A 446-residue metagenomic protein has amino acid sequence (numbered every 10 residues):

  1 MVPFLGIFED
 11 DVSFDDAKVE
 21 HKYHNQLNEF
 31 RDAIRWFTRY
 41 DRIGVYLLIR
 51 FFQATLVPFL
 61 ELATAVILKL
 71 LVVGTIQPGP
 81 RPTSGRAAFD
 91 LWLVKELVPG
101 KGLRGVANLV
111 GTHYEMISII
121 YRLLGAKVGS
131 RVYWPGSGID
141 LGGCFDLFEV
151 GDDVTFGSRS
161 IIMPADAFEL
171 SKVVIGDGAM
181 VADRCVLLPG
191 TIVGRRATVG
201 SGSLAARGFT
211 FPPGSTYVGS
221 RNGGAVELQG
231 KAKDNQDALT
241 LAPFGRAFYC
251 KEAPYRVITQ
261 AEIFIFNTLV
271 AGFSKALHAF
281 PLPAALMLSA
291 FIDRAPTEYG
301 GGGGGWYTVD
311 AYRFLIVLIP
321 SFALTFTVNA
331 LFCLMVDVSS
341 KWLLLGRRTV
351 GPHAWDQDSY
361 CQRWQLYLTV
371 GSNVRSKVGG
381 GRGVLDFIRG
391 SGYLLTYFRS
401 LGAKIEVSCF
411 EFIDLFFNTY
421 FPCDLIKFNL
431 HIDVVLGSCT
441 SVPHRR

Functional and structural regions predicted by a protein language model:
M1-G125, P212-V407: Terminal amphipathic alpha-helical/low-complexity segments used for targeting or macromolecular assembly
M1-Y23, F148, D152-T259, D424-R446: Glycine-rich hexapeptide-repeat left-handed beta-helix
M116-L123, G129-F145, D153, S158 (+5 more regions): Alpha-helical transmembrane segments of multi-pass membrane proteins
